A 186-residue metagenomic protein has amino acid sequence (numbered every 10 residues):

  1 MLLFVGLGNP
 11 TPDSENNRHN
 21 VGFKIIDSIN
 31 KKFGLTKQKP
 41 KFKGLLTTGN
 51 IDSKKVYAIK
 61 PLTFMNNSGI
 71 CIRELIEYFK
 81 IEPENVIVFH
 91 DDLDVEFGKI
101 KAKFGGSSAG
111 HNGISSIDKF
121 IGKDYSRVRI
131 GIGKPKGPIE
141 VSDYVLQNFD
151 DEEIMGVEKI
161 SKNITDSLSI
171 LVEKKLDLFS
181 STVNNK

Functional and structural regions predicted by a protein language model:
L2-F104, S115-V128, P135-E140, Q147 (+1 more regions): Nucleotide and nucleotide-moiety/phosphate-recognizing core
S108: Phosphate- and other anionic-substrate recognition elements at nucleic-acid/protein interfaces
N112: Hydrophobic secondary-structure segments that place a key small or acidic residue at a functional site
